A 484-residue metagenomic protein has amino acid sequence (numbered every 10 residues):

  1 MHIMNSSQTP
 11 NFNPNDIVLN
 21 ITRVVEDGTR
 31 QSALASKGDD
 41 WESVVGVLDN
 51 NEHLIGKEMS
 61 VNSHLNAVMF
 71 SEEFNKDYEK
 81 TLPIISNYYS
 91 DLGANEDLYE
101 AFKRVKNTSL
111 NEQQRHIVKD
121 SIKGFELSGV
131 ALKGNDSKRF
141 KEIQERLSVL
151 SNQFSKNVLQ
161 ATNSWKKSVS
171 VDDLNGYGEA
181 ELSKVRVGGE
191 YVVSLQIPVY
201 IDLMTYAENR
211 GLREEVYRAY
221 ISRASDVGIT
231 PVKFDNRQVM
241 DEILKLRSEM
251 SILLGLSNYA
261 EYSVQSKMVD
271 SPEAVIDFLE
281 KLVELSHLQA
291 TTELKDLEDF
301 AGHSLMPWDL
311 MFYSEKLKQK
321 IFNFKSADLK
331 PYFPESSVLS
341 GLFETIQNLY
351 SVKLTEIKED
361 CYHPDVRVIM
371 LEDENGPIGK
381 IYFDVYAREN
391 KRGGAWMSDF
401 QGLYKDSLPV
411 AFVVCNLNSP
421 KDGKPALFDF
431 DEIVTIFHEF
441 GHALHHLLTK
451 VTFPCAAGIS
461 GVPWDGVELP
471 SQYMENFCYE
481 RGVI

Functional and structural regions predicted by a protein language model:
H2-G176: N-terminal helix-rich structural modules
N5-D16, N62-T81, R104-E142, V192-R237 (+4 more regions): Short His/Asp/Glu-rich catalytic/ion-coordination signatures at enzyme active sites or charged loops
I17, K133, G255, I346 (+2 more regions): Divalent metal-coordination and catalytic microenvironments
Q113, I117, R146-V149, K156 (+6 more regions): Active-site-proximal, well-structured secondary-structure segments within enzyme catalytic domains
L256-S257, G441-C455: Catalytic Zn2+-binding segment of zinc metalloproteases
P334, L417-F437: Short pre-active-site segment immediately N-terminal to the catalytic Zn-binding motif
D431-H446, S471: Active-site recognition of the HExxH zinc-binding catalytic motif
T449-E475, Y479: The catalytic-center signature of Zn2+-dependent metalloproteases
